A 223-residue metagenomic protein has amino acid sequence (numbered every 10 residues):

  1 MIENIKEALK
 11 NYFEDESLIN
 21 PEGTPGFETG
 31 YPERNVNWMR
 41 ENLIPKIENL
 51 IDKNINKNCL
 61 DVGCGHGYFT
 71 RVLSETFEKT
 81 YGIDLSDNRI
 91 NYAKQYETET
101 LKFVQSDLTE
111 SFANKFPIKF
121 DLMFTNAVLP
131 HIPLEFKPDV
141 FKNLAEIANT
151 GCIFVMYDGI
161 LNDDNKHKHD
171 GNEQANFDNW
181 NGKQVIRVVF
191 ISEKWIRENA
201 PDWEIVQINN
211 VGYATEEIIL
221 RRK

Functional and structural regions predicted by a protein language model:
M1-I55, V62-K115, I132-F136, N143 (+1 more regions): Class I (Rossmann-like) S-adenosyl-L-methionine-dependent methyltransferase catalytic domain, capturing the SAM-binding
F124: A conserved beta-strand element that flanks and buttresses the S-adenosyl-L-methionine
A127-H131: Short catalytic micro-motifs in class I SAM-dependent methyltransferases
A148-C152: Short glycine-dipeptide loop
